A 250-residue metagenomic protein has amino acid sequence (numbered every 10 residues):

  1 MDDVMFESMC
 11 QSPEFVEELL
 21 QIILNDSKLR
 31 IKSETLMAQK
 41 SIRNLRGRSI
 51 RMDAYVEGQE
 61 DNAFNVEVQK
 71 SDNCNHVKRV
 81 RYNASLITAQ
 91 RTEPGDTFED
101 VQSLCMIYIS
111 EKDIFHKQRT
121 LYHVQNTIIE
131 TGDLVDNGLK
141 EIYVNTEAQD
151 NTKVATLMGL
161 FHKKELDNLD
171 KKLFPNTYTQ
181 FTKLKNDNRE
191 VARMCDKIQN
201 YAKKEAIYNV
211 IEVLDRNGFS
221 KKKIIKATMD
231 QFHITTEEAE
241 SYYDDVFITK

Functional and structural regions predicted by a protein language model:
M1-K140, D150-T152, K250: Accessory alpha/beta interaction modules
V4, I23, E57-Q59, F64-Q69 (+2 more regions): Short, charged alpha-helical interaction segments and adjacent helix-coil junctions
L139-T146, F161: C-terminal segments that line or cap access tunnels to active or ligand-binding sites in enzymes and enzyme-associated
